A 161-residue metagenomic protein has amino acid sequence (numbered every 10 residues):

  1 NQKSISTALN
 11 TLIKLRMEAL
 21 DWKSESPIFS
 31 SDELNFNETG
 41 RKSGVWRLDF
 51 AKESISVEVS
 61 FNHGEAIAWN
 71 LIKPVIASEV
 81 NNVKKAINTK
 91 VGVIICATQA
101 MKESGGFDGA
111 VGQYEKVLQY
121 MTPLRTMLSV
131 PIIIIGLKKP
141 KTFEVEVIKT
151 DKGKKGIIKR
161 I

Functional and structural regions predicted by a protein language model:
Q2-K3, L12-E53, E65-I72, E79: Active-site metal-binding core of divalent-cation-utilizing nuclease and nuclease-like domains
A19, K84-I87, M127-S129: Short, well-ordered coil/turn elements that cap or connect secondary structure elements
F29-R41, V83-K85, I148-I158: Low-complexity, polar-biased intrinsically disordered regions enriched in Pro/Ser/Thr/Gly
K42, D49, A86, L124-T126: A generic structural signal for short, solvent-exposed coil/turn residues that cap or connect secondary-structure
N62-T122: Catalytic cores of nucleic-acid endonucleases
C96-I161: Domain-level recognition of nuclease-like catalytic cores that cleave nucleotide substrates
